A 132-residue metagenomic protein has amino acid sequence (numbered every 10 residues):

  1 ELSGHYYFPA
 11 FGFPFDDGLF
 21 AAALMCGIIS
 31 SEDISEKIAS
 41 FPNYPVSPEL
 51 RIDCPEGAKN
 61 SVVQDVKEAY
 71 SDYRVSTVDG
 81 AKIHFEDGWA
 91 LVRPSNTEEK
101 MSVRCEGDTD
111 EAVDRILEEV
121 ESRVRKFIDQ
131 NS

Functional and structural regions predicted by a protein language model:
L2-S132: Phosphate-binding and adjacent anionic-ligand microenvironments
